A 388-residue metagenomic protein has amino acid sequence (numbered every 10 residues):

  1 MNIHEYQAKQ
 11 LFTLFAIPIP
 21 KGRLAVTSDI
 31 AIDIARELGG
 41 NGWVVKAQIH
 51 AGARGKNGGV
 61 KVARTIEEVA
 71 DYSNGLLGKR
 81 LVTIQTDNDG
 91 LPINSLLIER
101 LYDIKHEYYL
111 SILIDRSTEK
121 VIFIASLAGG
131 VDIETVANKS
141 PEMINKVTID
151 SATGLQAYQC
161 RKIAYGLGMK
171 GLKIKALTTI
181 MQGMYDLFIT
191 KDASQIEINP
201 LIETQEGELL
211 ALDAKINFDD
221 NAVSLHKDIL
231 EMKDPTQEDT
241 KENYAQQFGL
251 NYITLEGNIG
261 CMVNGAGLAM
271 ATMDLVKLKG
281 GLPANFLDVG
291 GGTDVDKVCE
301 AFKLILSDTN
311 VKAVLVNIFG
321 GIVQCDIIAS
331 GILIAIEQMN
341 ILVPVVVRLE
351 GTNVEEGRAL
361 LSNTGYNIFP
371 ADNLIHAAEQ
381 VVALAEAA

Functional and structural regions predicted by a protein language model:
M1-I198, I202-V316, I328, E337 (+2 more regions): ATP-dependent carboxylate/acyl-activation modules
F319-V323: Glycine-rich, proline-tolerant flexible connector loops at the mouths of alpha/beta enzymes
D326-S330, V343: Shared catalytic-loop signature of beta/alpha-barrel
L342-G351: Short internal beta-strands
